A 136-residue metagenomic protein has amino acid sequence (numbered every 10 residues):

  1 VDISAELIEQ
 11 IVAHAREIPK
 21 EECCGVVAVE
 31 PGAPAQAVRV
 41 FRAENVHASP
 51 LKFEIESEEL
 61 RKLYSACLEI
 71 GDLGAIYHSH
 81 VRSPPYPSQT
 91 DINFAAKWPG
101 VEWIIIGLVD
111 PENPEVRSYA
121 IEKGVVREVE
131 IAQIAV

Functional and structural regions predicted by a protein language model:
V1-L73, R82-V136: Conserved beta-strand-loop surface patch within small alpha/beta domains used for substrate/adaptor or ligand engagement
I76: Conserved, mostly hydrophobic/aromatic
S79: Metallo-beta-lactamase
